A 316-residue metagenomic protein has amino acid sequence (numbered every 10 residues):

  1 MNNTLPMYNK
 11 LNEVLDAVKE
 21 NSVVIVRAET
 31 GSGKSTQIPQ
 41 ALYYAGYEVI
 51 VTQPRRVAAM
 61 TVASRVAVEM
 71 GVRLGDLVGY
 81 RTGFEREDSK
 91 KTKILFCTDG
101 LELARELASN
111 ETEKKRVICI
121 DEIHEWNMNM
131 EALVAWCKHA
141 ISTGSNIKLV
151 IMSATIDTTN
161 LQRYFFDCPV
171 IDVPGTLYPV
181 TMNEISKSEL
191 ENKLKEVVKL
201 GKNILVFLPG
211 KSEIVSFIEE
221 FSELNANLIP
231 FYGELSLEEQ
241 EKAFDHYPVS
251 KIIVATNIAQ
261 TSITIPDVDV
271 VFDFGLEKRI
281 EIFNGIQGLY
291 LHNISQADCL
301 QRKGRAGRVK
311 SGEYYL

Functional and structural regions predicted by a protein language model:
M1-L316: P-loop NTPase motor module signature
